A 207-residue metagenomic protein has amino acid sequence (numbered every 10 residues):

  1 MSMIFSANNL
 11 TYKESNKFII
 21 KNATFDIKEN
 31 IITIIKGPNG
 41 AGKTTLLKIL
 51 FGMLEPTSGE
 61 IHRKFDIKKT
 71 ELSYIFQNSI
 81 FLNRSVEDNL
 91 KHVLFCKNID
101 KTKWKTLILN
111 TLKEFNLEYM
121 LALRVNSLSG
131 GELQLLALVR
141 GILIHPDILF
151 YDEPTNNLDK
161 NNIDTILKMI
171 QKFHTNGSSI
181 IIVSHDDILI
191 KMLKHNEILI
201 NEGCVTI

Functional and structural regions predicted by a protein language model:
K36-P38: The feature captures the beta-strand-to-loop junction immediately N-terminal to the Walker
F51: Helix-to-loop junction immediately C-terminal to a conserved catalytic motif
S79-D88: Conserved catalytic motifs of ABC-family nucleotide-binding domains
T102-M120: Conserved ABC ATPase "signature" region
R124-L128, E132: Conserved ABC ATPase signature
L149-E153: Catalytic Walker B motif of ABC-type/P-loop ATPase nucleotide-binding domains
V183-H185: H-loop/switch region of ABC-family ATPase nucleotide-binding domains
